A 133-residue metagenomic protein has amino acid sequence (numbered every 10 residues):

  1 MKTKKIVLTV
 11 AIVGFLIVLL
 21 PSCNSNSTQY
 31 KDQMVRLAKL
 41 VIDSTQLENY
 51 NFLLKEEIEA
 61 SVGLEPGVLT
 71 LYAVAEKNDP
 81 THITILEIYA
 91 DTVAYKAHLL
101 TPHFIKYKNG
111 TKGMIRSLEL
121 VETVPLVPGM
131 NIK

Functional and structural regions predicted by a protein language model:
M1-V10: Bacterial N-terminal signal peptides that target proteins for export
K5, I17-L19, N24-V35, Y72-D79 (+1 more regions): Glycine-rich beta-strand-turn "strand-cap" elements at beta-sheet edges
T9-I17: Hydrophobic helical h-region of N-terminal Sec-dependent signal peptides in bacterial secretory/periplasmic proteins
Q29, E57-T70, I88-E122: An amphipathic, aromatic/His-enriched active-site/gating alpha helix that lines ligand/cofactor pockets
R36-D43, Y50: Mature N-terminal segment immediately following signal peptide/propeptide cleavage in secreted/periplasmic
E48-F52, K96-H98: Solvent-exposed, non-transmembrane alpha-helical starts
